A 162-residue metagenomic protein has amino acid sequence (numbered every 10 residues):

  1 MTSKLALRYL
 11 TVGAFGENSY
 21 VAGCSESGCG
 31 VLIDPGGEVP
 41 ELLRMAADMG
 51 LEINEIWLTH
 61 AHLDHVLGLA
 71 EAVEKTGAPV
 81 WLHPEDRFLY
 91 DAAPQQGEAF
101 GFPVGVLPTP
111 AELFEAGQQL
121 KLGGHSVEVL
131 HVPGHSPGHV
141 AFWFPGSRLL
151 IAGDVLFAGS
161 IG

Functional and structural regions predicted by a protein language model:
T2-M49, A141-G153, A158: Conserved beta-strand hairpin/beta-sheet module of binuclear metal-dependent hydrolase folds, prominently
A6, T11, N18, D86 (+4 more regions): Glycine-rich, flexible loop/turn motifs
Y9, V21, L32, L89 (+3 more regions): Conserved beta-strand positions that form and line the central face of beta-propeller blades
G13-F15, G105-L107, A111-L113, P133-H135: Short solvent-exposed loop/turn micro-motifs enriched in small/polar/acidic residues
A22, D34, H60, A72 (+4 more regions): Divalent metal-coordination and catalytic microenvironments
G28, Q96-A99, H125-G162: Metallo-beta-lactamase
G30-I33, E55-W57, V129-H131: Short catalytic-loop micro-motif centered on adjacent basic/acidic residues
G37-H125: Active-site HxH/HxHxD metal-binding segment of metal-dependent hydrolases
